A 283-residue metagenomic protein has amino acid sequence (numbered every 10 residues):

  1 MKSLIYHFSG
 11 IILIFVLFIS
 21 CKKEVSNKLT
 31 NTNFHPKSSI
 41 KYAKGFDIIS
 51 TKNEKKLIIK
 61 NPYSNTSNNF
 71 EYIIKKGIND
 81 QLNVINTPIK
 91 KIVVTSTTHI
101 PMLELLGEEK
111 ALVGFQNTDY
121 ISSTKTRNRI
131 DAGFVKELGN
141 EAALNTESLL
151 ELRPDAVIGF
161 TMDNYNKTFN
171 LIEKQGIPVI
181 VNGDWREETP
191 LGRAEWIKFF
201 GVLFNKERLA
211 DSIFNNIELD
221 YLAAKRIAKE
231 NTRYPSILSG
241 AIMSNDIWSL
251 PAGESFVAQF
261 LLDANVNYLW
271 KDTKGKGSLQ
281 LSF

Functional and structural regions predicted by a protein language model:
M1-N27: Bacterial Sec-dependent N-terminal signal peptides
C21-I100, L209-L238: Bacterial Sec-exported substrate-binding components of ABC uptake systems
K52, N61, Q116-D119, G183 (+2 more regions): Residues at the C-termini of beta-strands that transition into short coil/loop
I59-K76, L82-L150, A156-T161: A short, structured surface patch at a secondary-structure boundary
K91, S148-E151, D155-I158, N164-I247 (+2 more regions): Extracytoplasmic substrate-binding proteins
L103-G107, F169-L171, L250: Short, solvent-exposed loop/turn and secondary-structure capping segments
E108, Q175-G176, A264: Short, structured coil segments at secondary-structure junctions
V257-S278: His/Asp/Glu-enriched short active-site or ligand-binding loop at hydrolase and phosphoryl-transfer sites
